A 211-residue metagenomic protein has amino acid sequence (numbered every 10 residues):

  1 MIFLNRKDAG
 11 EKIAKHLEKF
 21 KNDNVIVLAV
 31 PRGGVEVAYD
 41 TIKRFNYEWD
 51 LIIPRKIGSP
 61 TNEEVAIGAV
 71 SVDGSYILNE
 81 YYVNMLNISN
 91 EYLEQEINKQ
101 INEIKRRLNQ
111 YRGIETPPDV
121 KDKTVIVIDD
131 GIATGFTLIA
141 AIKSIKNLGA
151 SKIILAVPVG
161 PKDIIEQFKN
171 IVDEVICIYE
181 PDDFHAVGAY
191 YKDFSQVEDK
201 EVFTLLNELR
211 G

Functional and structural regions predicted by a protein language model:
M1-G211: PRPP-associated nucleotide enzymes
